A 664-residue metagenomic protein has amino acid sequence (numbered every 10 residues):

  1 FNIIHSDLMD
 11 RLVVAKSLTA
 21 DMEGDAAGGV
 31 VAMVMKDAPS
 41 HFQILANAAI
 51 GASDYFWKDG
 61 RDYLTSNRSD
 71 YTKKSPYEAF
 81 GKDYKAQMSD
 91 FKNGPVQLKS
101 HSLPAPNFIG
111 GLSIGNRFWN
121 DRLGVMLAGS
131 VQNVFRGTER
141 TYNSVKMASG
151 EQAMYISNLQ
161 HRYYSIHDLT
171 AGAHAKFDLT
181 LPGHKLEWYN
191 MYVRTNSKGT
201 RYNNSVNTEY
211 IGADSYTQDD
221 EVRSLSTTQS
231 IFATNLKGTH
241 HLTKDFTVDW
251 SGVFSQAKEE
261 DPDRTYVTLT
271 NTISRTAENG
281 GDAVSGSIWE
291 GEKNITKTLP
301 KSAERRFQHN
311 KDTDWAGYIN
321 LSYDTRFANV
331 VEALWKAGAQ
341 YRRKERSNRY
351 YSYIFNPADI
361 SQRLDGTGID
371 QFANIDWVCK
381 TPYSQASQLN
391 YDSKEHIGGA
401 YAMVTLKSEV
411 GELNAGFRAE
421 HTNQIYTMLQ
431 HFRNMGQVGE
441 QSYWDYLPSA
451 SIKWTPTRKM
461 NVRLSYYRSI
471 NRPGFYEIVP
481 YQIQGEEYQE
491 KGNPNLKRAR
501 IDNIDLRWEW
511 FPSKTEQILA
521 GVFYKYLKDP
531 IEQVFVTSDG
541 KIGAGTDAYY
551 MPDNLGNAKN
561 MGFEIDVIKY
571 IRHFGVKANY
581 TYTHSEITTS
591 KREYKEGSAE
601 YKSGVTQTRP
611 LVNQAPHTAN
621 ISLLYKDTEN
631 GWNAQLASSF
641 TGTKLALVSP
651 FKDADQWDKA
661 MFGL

Functional and structural regions predicted by a protein language model:
I3-L45: A beta-strand signature from Gram-negative outer-membrane beta-barrel systems, especially the internal plug domain
A38-Q43, F118-L123, T180-G183, T243-T247 (+7 more regions): Short loop/turn motifs that connect adjacent beta-strands in outer-membrane beta-barrel proteins
I50-D54, V131-F135, L181, Y192-N196 (+16 more regions): Transmembrane beta-strands of outer-membrane beta-barrel pores
G94-Y202, Q229-T234, P448-A450: Transmembrane beta-barrel wall of Gram-negative outer-membrane proteins
N196, K301-E304, Q308, T313 (+4 more regions): Signature of Gram-negative outer-membrane beta-barrel scaffolds
D214-K237, Q385-G398, Q441, I470-L527 (+2 more regions): Outer-membrane beta-barrel signature, preferentially recognizing the C-terminal barrel domain of Gram-negative
A303-R306, N310, N320-S322, R326 (+5 more regions): Conserved C-terminal beta-signal and adjacent last beta-strands/turns of outer-membrane beta-barrel proteins
Y524-L527, T546-V648: Gram-negative outer-membrane beta-barrel transporters
